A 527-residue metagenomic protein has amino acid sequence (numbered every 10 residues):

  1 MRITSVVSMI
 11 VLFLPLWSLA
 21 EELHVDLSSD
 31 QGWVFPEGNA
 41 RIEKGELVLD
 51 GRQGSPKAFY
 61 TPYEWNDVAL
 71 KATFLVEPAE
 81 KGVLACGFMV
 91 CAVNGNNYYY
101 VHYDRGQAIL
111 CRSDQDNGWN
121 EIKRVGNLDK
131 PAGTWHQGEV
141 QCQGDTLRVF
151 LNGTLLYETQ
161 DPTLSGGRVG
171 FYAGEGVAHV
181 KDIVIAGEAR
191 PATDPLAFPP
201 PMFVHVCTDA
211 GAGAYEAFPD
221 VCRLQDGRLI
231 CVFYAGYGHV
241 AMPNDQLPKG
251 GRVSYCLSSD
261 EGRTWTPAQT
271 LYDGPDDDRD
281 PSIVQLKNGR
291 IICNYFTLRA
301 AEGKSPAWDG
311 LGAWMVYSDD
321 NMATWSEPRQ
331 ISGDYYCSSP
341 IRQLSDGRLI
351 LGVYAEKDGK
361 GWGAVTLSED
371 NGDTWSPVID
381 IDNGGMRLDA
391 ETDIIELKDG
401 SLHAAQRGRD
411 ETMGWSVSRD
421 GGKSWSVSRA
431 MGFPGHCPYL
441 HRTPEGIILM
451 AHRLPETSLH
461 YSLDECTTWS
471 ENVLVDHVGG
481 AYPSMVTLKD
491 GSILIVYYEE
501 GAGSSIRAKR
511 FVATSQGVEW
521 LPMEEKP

Functional and structural regions predicted by a protein language model:
A20-E37, A192, W520-P527: Extracellular carbohydrate-recognition regions
L27, I183-I185: Extracellular beta-strand elements of beta-rich domains used for carbohydrate recognition/degradation or cell-matrix
G38-P56: Short carbohydrate-recognition loop motifs
R52-D114: Secretory/extracellular carbohydrate-interaction modules and structurally similar beta-sandwich "look-alikes"
L70-A72, G133-Q143, L147-V149: Short tryptophan-centered beta-strand motifs in secreted/extracellular beta-sheet-rich domains of glycan-recognition
D116-Q137: Short, aromatic/His-centered strand-loop micro-motif at the edge of beta-sheets
T159-H179: Flexible glycan-contacting loops in extracellular carbohydrate-active proteins
R190-P527: Asp-box/BNR beta-propeller blade signature and adjacent active/binding-site loops in extracellular glycan-interacting
